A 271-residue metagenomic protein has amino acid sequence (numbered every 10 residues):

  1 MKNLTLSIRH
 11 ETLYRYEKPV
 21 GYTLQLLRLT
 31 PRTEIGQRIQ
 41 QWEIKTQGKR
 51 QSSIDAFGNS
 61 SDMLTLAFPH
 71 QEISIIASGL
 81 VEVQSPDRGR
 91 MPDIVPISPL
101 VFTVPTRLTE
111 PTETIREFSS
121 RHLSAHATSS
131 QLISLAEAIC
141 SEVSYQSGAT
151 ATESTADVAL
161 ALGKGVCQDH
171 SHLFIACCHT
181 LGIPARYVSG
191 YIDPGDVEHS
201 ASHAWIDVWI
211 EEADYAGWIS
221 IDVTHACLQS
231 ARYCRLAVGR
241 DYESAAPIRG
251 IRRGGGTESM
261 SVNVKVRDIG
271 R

Functional and structural regions predicted by a protein language model:
M1-E117, G182: Linear, non-domain "peripheral" regions
N3-S7, E34-W42, Q146-G148, K164-H170 (+3 more regions): A broad, low-specificity signal for short, low-complexity segments enriched in glycine/proline and polar/charged
I8, L27-L29, I44-T46, A77 (+7 more regions): Generic structural hydrophobic/aromatic packing signal, biased to beta-strands
T12, T150, T224: Ser/Thr-centric signal marking residues that sit in or immediately flank functional binding/regulatory motifs
Y16-K18, S124, E212: A generic structural motif
P19-G21, L26-R28, M63-T65, V101 (+9 more regions): Residue-level preference for alpha-helix termini and adjacent loops
V83, D93, I97-G165, L173 (+2 more regions): Secondary-structure boundary elements
D169-E258: Hydrophobic/aromatic-rich core segments of domains that either
